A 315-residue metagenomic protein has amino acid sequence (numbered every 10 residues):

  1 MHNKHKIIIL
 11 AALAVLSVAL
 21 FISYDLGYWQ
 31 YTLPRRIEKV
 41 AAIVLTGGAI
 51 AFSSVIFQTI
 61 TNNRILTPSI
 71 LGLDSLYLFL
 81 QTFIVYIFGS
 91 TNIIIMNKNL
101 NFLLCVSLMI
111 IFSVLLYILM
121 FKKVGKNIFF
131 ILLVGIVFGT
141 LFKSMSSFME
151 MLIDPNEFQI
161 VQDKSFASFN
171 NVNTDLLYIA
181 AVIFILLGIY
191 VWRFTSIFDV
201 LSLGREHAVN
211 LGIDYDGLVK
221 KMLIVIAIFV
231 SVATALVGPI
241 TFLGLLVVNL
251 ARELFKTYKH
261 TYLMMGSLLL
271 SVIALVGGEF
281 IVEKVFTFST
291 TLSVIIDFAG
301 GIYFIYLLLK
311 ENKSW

Functional and structural regions predicted by a protein language model:
M1-W315: Alpha-helical transmembrane segments in inner-membrane proteins
